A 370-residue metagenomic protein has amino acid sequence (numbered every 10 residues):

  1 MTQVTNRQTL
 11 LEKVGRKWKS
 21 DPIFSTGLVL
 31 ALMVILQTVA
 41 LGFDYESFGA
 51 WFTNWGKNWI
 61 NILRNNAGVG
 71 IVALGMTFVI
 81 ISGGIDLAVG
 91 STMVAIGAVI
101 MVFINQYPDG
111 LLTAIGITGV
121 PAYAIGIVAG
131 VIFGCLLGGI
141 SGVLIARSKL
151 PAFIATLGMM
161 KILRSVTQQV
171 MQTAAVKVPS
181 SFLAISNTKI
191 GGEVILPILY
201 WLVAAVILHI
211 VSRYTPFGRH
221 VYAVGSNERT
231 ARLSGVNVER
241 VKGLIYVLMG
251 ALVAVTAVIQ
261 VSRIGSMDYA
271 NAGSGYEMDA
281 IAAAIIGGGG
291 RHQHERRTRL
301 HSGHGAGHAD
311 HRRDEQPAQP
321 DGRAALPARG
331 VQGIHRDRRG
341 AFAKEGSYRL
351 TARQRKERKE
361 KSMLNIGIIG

Functional and structural regions predicted by a protein language model:
M1-I35, V39, V206, L233 (+2 more regions): Cytosolic-side transmembrane-helix boundaries in multi-pass membrane proteins
T2-I71, P108-I125, Q354: Membrane-interfacial amphipathic/re-entrant helices at transmembrane-helix boundaries
R16, A124, S148, A152-Y214 (+4 more regions): Transmembrane helix-bundle core of multi-pass membrane transporters and related energy-transducing complexes
Q37-L41, W55-Y107, V143-L150, A284-T298 (+2 more regions): Single transmembrane alpha-helix segments in multi-pass membrane proteins
F43-N61, T167-V170, K189-V194, S212 (+3 more regions): Inter-helical junctions in multi-pass inner-membrane proteins, predominant in energy-converting antiporter-like
D109-M159, A306-G307, H311: Alpha-helical transmembrane segments within multi-pass membrane transporters and channels
Y123-V128, L136-S141, E193-D268: Helix-loop-helix "hairpin" substructures at the membrane interface of multi-pass membrane proteins
V247, V253, I264, D268-G333: Transmembrane alpha-helical segments in multi-pass inner-membrane proteins
